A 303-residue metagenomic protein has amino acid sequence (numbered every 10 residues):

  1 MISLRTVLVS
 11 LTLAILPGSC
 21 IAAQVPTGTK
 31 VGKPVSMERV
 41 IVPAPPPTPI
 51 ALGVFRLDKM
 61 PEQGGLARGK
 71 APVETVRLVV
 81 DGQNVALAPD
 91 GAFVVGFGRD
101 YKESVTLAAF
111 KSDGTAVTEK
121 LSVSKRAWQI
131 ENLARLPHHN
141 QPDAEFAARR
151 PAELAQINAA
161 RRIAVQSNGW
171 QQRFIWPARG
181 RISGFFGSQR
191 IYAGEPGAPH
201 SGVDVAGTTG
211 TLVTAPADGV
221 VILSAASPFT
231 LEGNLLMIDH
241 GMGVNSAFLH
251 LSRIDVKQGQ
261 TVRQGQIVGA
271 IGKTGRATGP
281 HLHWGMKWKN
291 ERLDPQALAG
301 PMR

Functional and structural regions predicted by a protein language model:
G69-V76: Short proline/glycine-enriched turn/loop motifs at strand-loop junctions of beta-rich domains
G91-V95, V203: Short strand-edge motifs at loop-to-beta-strand transitions and within beta-strands of extracellular beta-rich domains
G98-E103: Surface-exposed, short loops/turns at beta-strand junctions within beta-sandwich domains
A109-K111: Conserved structural position at the C-terminal beta-strand of extracellular beta-sandwich adhesion modules
G114-S124: Edge beta-strands of extracellular beta-sandwich domains
S122-E232: Surface-exposed, glycine-biased beta-strand/turn segments
L212-L223, R253-I271: Short, well-structured beta-strand-loop connectors
P216-S252, P280, G285: Zn2+-dependent peptidoglycan hydrolase active-site motif and core
